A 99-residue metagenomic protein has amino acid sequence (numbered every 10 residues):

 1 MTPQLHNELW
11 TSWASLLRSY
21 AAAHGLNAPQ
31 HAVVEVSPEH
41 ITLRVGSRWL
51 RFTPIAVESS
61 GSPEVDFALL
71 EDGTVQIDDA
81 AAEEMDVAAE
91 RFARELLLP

Functional and structural regions predicted by a protein language model:
M1, L5, A28-P29, E83-E84: Alpha-helix capping and helix-coil boundary motifs
M1-L17: Charge-rich, low-complexity N-terminal segments
S12, L16-A23, E95, P99: Conserved short hydrophobic interaction patches
S19, H24-S62: Amphipathic, interaction-prone secondary-structure segments
V45-V87: Intrinsically disordered, low-complexity regulatory segments enriched in Ser/Thr/Pro and charged residues
V75-I77, A88-P99: Extended, compositionally biased alpha-helical segments that mediate assembly or anchoring
